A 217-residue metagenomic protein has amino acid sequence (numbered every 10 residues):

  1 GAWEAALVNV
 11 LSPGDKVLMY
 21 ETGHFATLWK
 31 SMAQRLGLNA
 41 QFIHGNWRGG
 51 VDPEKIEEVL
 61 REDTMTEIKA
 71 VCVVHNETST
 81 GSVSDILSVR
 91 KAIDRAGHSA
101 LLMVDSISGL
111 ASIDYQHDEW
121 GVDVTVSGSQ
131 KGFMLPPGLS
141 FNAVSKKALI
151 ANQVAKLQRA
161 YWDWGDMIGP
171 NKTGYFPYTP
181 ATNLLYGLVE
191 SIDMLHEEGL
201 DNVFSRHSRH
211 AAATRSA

Functional and structural regions predicted by a protein language model:
G1-K30: Conserved beta-loop-alpha segment that forms the PLP phosphate-binding cup at the N-terminus of a helix
M19, F42-I43, C72-V73, L102-S106 (+2 more regions): General beta-strand structural signal in soluble alpha/beta enzymes
A26-L28, G49-P53, E67, T78-V83 (+4 more regions): Short, well-ordered, mixed-charge alpha-helical segments that flank or form enzyme active sites
L28-N39, E54: Active-site-proximal loop->helix
V51-L110: Active-site phosphate-binding strand-loop segment of PLP-dependent enzymes
D118-Q130: Conserved active-site segment immediately N-terminal to the catalytic lysine that forms the internal aldimine
Q130-R215: Active-site C-terminal subdomain of aminotransferase-like
